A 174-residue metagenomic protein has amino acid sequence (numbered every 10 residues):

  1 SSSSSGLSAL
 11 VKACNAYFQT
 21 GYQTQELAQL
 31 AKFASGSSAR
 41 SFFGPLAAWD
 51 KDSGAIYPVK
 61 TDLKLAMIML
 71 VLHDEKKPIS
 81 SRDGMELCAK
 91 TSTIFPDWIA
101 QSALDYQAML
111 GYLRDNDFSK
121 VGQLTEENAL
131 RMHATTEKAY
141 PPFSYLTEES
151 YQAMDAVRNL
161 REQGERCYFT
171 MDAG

Functional and structural regions predicted by a protein language model:
S1-K64: Gly/Ser-rich oxyanion-binding loop with an adjacent helix/lid that shapes the negatively charged ligand pocket
T61-G174: C-terminal nucleotide
